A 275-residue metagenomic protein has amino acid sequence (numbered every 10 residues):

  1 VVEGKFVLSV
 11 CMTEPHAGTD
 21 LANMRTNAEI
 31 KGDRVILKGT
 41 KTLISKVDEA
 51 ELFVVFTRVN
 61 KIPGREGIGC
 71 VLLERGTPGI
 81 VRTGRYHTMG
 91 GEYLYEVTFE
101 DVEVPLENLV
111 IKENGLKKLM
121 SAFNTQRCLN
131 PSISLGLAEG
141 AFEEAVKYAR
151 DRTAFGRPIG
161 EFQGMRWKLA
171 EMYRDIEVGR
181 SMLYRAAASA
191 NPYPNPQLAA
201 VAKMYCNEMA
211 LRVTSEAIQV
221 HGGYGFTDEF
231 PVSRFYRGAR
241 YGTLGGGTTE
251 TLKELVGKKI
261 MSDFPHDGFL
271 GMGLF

Functional and structural regions predicted by a protein language model:
V2-G4, G18-L21, I30-V35, T98 (+2 more regions): Alpha-helical interface subdomain recognition
G4-T13: A short, Trp-centered hydrophobic/proline-enriched beta-strand micro-motif
H16-T19, L43-K46, V59-I62, Y86-Y93: Short Gly/Pro-enriched turn/cap motifs at secondary-structure boundaries
D20-M24, V47-A50, R82-T83: Short acidic, glycine/serine/threonine-rich loops at helix termini
N23, G76-E103, L109: Flexible, small-/acidic-enriched active-site or ligand-binding loops
R25-N27, L43: Short, surface-exposed charged micro-motifs
E29, V55-V59, L72-E74, T98-E100 (+2 more regions): Short beta-strand-to-turn element immediately C-terminal to the catalytic PLP-Schiff-base lysine in fold type I
R34-I80: A short core secondary-structure module
